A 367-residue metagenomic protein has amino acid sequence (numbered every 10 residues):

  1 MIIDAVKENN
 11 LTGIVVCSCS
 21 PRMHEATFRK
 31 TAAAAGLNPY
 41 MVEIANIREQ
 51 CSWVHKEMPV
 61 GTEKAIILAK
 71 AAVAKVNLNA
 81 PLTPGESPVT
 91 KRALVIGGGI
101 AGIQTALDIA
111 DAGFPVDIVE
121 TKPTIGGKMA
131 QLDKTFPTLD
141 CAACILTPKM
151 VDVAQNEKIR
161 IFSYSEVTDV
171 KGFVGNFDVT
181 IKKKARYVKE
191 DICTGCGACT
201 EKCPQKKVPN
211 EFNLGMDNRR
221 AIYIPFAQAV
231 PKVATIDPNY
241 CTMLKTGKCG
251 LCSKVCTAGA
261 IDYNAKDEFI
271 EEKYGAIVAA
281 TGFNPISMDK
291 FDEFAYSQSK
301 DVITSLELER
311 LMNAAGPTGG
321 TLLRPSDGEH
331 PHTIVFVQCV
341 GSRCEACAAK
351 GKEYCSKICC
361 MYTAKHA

Functional and structural regions predicted by a protein language model:
M1-G61, T138, A142: Cofactor-cradling patches in redox/metallo enzymes
V6-N9, S52-P59, I66-A69, V73-G126 (+3 more regions): Rossmann-like dinucleotide/flavin-binding elements
M41-E43, P115, K158-R160, D301: Conserved beta-strand segments of alpha/beta enzyme cores
P123-I145: Conserved N-terminal glycine-rich FAD pyrophosphate-binding loop of Rossmann-like flavoproteins
V153-V167, G259-A265, E272: A conserved beta-strand/loop element that lines the FAD pocket in flavoprotein oxidoreductases
